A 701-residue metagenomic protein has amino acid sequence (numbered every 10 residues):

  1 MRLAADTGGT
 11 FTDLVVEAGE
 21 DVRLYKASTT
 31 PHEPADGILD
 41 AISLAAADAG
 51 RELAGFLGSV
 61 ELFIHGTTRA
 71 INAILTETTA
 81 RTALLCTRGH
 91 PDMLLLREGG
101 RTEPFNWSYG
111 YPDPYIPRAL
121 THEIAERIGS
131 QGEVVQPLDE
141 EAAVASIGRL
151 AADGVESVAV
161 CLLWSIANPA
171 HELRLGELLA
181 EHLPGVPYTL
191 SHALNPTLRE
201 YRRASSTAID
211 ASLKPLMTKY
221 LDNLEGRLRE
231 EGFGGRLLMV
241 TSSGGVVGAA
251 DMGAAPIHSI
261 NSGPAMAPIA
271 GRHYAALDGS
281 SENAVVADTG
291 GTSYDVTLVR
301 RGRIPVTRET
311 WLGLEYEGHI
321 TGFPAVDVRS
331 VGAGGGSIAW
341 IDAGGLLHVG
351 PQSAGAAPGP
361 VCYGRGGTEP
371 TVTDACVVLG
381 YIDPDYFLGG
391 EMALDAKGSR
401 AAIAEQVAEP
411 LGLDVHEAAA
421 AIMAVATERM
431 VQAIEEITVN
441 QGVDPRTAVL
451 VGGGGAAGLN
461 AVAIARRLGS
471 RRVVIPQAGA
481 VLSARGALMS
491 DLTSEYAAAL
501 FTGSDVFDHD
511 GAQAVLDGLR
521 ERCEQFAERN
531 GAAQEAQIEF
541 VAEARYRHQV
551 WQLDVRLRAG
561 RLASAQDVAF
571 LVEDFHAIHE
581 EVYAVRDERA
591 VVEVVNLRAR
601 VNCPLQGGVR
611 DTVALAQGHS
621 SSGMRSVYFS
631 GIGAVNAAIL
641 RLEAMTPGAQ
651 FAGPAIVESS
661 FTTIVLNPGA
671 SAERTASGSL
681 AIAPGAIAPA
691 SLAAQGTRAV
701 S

Functional and structural regions predicted by a protein language model:
M1-A83, G129, Q136-V158, E172-E177 (+14 more regions): N-terminal glycine/serine-rich phosphate-binding loop of ATP-dependent small-molecule kinases, especially carbohydrate
R2, T7, E141-A145, R149 (+11 more regions): C-terminal, non-catalytic interaction/recognition modules in large multi-subunit enzymes and RNPs
D13-V15, L24, S28-A46, E61-I64 (+5 more regions): Conserved phosphate-binding loops in N-terminal lobes of ATP-dependent enzymes of the actin/Hsp70/sugar-kinase
L14-V16, Y25-H32, A83-G89, Y109-P112 (+3 more regions): Glycine-rich phosphate-binding loop of actin/hexokinase-like ATP-binding domains
G19, T87-H90, L163-S165, A193-L194 (+7 more regions): Short, ordered loop/turn segments at secondary-structure junctions
T67, C161-W164, S191-A193, S242-S243 (+3 more regions): Glycine-rich beta-strand-to-loop/alpha-helix junction loops that act as flexible
A159-T207, A211, Y386, A599-Q617 (+2 more regions): Terminal amphipathic helices with adjacent charged low-complexity linkers/tails
